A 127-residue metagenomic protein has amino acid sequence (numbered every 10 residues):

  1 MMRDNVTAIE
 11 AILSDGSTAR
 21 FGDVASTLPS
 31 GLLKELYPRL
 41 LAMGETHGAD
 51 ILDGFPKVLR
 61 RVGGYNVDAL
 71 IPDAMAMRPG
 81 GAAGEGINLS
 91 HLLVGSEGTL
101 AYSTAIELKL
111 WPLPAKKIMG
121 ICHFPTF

Functional and structural regions predicted by a protein language model:
M1-T126: FAD-binding subdomain of flavoenzyme oxidoreductases
